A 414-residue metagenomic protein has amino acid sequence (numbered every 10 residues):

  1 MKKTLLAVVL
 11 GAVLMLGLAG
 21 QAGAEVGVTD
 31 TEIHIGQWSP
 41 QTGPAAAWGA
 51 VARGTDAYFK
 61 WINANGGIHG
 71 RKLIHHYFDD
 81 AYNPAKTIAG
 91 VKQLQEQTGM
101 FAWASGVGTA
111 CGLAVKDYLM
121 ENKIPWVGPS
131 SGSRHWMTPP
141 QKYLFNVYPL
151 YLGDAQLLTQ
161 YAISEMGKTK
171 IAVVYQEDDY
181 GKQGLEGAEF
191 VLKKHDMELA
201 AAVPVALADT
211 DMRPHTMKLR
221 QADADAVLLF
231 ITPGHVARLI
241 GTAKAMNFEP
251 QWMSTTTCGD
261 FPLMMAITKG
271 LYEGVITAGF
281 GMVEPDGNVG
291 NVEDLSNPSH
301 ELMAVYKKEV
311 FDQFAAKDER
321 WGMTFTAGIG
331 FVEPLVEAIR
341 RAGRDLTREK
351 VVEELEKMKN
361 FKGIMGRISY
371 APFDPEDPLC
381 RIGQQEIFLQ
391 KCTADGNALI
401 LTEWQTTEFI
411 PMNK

Functional and structural regions predicted by a protein language model:
M1-V9: Bacterial N-terminal signal peptides that target proteins for export
V8-G17: Bacterial N-terminal signal peptides
A22-Q37, A64-K72, I163-T169: Immediate post-signal peptide segment of exported/extracytoplasmic ligand-binding proteins
G27-E32, G36-D56, F78-A85, V107-A110 (+2 more regions): Extracytoplasmic "Venus flytrap"
E32, A46-R53, A64-T138, P204-M212 (+2 more regions): Beta-alpha junction/loop-to-helix N-cap segments that form part of ligand/metal-binding clefts
A85, Q97-V203, Q251-P285: Extracytoplasmic ligand/sensor domains, especially the bilobed periplasmic-binding protein
A243-I329, Q405-F409: Extracellular/periplasmic periplasmic-binding protein-like sensory domains
Q313-T326, V336-L399: Segments of small-molecule ligand-sensing domains
